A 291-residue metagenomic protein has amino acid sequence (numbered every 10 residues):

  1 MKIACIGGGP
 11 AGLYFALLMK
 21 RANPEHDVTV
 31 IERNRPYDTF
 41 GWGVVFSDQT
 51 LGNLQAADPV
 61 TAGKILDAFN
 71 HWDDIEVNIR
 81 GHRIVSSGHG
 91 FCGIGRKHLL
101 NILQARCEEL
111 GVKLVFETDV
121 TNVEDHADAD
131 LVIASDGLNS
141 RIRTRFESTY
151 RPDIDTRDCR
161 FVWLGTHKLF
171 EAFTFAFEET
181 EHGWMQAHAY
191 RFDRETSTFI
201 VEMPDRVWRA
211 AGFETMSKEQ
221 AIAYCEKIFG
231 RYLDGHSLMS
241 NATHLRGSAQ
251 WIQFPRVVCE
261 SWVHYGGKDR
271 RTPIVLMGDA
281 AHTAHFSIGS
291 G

Functional and structural regions predicted by a protein language model:
M1-W72, N78-R80, G88-H98, S290: Glycine-rich FAD cofactor-binding loop and adjacent beta-loop-alpha segment at the N-terminus of flavoprotein
I3, V28, K113, D130-V132 (+1 more regions): Hydrophobic "anchor" residues on beta-strands that sit immediately upstream of conserved functional sites
C5-R21, I133-A134, Q250-G291: Conserved mid-domain beta->alpha element of the FAD-binding
P24, H82, E108, L169 (+2 more regions): Short strand-connecting beta-turns/loops that link adjacent beta-strands
R35, N139, H282: Short, glycine/acidic-enriched loop or turn micro-motifs at the edges of active sites
D48-W163: Conserved N-terminal helical subregion
D128-F254, V258, V263-G266: Conserved FAD-binding catalytic core of PHBH/FMO-like flavoproteins
